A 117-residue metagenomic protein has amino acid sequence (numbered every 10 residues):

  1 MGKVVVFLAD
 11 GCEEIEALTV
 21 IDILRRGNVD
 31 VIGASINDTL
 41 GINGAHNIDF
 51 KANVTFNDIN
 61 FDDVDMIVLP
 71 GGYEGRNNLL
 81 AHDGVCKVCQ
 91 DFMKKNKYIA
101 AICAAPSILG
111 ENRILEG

Functional and structural regions predicted by a protein language model:
M1-K95, I108-G117: Extended, subdomain-level signal for the structured scaffold at the beginning of enzyme domains
I102-C103: Short, thiol/selenol-centered motifs that function as redox-active sites or metal-ligating centers
